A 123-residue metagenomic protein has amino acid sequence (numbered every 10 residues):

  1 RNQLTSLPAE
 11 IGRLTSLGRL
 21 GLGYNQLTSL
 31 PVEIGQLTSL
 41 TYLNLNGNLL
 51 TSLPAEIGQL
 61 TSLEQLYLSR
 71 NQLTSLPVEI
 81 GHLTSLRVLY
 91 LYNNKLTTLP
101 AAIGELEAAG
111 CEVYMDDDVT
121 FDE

Functional and structural regions predicted by a protein language model:
R1-S16: Low-complexity/repetitive intrinsically disordered segments
Q3, Y24-Q26, Q36, Y42 (+4 more regions): Low-complexity, intrinsically disordered or signal/transmembrane-proximal segments
L7-E10, L30-E33, L50-E56, L76-E79 (+1 more regions): The feature encodes a structural signal of leucine-rich repeats
R13-L17, G35-L40, G58-S62, H82-L86 (+1 more regions): Leucine-rich repeat
L17-L22, T41-L45, L66-L68, L89-L91 (+1 more regions): Conserved hydrophobic beta-strand positions in leucine-rich repeat
G81-E123: Leucine-rich solenoid repeat scaffolds
